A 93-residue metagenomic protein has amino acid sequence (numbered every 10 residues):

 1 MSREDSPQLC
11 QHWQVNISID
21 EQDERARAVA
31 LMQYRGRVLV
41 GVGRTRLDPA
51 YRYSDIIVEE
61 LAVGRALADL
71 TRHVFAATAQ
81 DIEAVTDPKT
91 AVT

Functional and structural regions predicted by a protein language model:
S2-V29, R35-V38, R44-T93: Polyanion-binding surfaces on beta-sheet-dominated domains and ring/shell assemblies
